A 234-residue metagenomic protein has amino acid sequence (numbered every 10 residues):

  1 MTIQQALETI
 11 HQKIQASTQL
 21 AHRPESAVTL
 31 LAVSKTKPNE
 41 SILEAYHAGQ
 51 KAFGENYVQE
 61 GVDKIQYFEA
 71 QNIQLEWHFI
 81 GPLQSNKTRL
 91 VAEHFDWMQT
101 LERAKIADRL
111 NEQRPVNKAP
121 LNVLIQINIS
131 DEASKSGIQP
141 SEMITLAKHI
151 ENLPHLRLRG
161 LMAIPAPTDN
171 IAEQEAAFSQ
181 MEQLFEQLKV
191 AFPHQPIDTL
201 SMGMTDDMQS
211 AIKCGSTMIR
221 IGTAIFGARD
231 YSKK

Functional and structural regions predicted by a protein language model:
M1-Q187, A191-D206, I212-C214, F226: Conserved alpha/beta-domain cores
S216-K234: Gly/Pro- and small hydrophobic-enriched strand-loop and loop-to-helix capping segments that sit at the rims
